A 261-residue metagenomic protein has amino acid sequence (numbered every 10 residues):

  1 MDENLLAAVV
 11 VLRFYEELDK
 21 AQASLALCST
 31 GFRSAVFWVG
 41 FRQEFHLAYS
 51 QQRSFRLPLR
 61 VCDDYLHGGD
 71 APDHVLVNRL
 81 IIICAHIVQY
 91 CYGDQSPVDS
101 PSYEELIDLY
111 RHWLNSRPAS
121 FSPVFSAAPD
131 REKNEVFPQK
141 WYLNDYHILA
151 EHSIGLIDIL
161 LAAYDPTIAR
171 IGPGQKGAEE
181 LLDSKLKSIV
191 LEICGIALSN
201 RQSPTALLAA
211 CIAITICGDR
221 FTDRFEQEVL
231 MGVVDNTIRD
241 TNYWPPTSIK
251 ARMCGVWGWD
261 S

Functional and structural regions predicted by a protein language model:
M1-A26, G31-F32, V39-H46, H86-Y90 (+2 more regions): Hydrophobic/aromatic-rich effector regions of fungal transcription factors
M1-L6, V11-A21, L47-A48, R53 (+3 more regions): C-terminal transcriptional activation/regulatory domains of eukaryotic transcription factors
N4, V36, L76-R79, G155 (+1 more regions): Residue-level detector of well-ordered alpha-helical segments, enriched for hydrophobic/aromatic packing positions
L27-C28, L57-P58, A128-R131: Helix-turn-helix repeat elements of alpha-solenoid scaffolds
T30, F41, R53-V61: Membrane-helix and juxtamembrane interface regions of eukaryotic multi-pass membrane proteins
H46-L57, A85, R117-S122: C-terminal ends of transmembrane alpha-helices and the immediately adjacent extracellular/lumenal or cytosolic loop
C62-T205, C217-M231: Cytosolic regulatory protein-protein interaction regions
E135, W141, D219-S261: Intrinsically disordered, low-complexity regulatory regions with latent secondary structure
